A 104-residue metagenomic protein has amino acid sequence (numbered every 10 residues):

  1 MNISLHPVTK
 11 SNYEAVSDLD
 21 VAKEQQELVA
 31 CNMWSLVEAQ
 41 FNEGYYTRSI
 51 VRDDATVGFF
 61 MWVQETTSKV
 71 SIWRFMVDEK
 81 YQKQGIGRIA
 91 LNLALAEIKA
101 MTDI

Functional and structural regions predicted by a protein language model:
I3, P7-W73, D78-K80, L91-T102: Acetyl-CoA-dependent GNAT
G85-R88: Glycine-rich acyl-CoA binding loop
